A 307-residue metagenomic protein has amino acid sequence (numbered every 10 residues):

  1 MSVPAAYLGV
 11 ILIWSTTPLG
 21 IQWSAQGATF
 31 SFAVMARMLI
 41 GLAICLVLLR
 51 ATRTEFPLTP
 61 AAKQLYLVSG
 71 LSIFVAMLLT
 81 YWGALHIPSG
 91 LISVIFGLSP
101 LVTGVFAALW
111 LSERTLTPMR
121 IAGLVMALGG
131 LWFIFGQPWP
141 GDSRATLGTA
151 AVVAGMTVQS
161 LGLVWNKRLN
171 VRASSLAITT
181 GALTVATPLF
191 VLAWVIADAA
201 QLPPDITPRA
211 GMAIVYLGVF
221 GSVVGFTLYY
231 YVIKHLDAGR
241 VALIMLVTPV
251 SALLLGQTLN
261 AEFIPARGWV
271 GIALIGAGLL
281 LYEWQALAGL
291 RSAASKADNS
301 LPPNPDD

Functional and structural regions predicted by a protein language model:
M1-P4, Q26-S31, M35, P57-K63 (+3 more regions): Juxtamembrane helix-entry segments on the extracytoplasmic side of multipass membrane proteins
M1-V34, L79-W82, G141-R168, L176 (+2 more regions): Glycine-/small-residue-enriched transmembrane alpha-helix faces in small-molecule transporters and effluxers
I11-S15, V68-M77, P100, F135 (+5 more regions): Transmembrane alpha-helical core positions of polytopic small-molecule transporters
I13, T17-P18, L46-F96, W132-F133 (+1 more regions): Specific transmembrane alpha-helical segments of multi-pass solute transporters/efflux pumps, especially DMT/EamA
A25-V75, L98-F106, M126, V158-G162 (+3 more regions): Transmembrane alpha-helices of multi-pass small-molecule transport proteins
T29-F30, P88, T115, S174-S175 (+2 more regions): A helix-boundary/kink motif common to multi-pass secondary transporters, especially Major Facilitator Superfamily
V34-A36, I73-M77, I92-L98, V164-P188 (+1 more regions): Helix-helix packing/entry segments at the starts of transmembrane helices
C45, L67, F106, P118-Q137 (+4 more regions): Hydrophobic transmembrane alpha-helices of multi-pass small-molecule transport proteins
